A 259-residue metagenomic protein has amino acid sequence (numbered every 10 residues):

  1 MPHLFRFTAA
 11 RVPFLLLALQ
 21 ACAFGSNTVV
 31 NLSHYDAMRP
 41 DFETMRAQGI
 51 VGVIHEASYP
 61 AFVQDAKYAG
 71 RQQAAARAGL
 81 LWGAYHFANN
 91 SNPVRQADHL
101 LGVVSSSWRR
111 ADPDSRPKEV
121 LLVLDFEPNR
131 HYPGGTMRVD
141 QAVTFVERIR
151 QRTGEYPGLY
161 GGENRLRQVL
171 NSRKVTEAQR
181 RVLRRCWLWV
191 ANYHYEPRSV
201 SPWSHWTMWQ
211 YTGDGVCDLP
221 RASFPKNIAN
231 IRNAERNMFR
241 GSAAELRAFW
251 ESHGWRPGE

Functional and structural regions predicted by a protein language model:
M1-V12: Bacterial N-terminal signal peptides that target proteins for export
T8, P128, N164-L166: Short, internal active-site loops enriched in acidic
R11-Q20: Bacterial N-terminal signal peptides
F24-E155: Substrate-binding cleft of extracellular glycoside hydrolase catalytic domains
S26-S33, M38-P40, V175-E259: Functionally critical loop-and-helix segments that line ligand-binding/catalytic clefts of soluble enzyme domains
L101-L124, P128-H131, R173-H205: Structural recognition of alpha->loop->beta junctions
H131-Y132, L166-V169, R198, D218: Short catalytic/ligand-binding loop motif for oxyanion handling, primarily in non-cytosolic enzymes, centered on
T153-Q168: Aromatic-lined carbohydrate-recognition surfaces of secreted/lumenal glycan-active proteins
